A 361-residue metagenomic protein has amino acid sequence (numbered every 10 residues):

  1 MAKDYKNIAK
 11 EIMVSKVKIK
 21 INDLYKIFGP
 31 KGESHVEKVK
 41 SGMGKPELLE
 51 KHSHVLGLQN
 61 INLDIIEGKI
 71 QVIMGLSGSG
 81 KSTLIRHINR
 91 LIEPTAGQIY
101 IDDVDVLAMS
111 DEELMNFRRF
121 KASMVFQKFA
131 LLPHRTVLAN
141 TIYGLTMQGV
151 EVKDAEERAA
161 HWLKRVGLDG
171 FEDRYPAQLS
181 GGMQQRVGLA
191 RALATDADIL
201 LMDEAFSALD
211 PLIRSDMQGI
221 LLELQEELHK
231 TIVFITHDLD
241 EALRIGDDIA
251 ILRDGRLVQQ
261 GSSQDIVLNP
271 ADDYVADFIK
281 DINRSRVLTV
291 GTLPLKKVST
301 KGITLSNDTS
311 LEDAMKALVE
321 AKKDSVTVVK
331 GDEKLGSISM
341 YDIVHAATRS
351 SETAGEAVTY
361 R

Functional and structural regions predicted by a protein language model:
K38-E47, D102-D105, I142, T146 (+1 more regions): Conserved ABC ATPase "signature" region
N89: Helix-to-loop junction immediately C-terminal to a conserved catalytic motif
R135-I142: Short coil-to-helix segment of the ABC ATPase nucleotide-binding domain corresponding to the Q-loop/switch region
Y175-L179, M183: Conserved ABC ATPase signature
Q260-G261, N269, S337: ABC ATPase "signature
G302-K323, T327-K330, I338-R361: The conserved cystathionine-beta-synthase
